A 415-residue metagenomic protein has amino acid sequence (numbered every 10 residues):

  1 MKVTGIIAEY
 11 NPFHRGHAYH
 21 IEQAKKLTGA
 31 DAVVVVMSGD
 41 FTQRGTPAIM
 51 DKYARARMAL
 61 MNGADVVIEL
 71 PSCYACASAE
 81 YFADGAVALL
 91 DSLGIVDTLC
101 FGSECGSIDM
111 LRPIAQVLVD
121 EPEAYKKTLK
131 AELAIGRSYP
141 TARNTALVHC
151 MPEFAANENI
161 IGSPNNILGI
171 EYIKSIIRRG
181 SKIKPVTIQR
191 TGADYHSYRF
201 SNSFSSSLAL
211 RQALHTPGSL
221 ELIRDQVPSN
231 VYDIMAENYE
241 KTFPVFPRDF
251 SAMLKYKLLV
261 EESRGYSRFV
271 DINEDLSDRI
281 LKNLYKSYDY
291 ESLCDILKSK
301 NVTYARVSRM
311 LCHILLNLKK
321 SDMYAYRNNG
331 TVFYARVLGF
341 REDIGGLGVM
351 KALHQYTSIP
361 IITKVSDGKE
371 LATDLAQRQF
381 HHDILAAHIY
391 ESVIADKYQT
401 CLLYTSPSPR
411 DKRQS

Functional and structural regions predicted by a protein language model:
M1-T4: Extreme N-terminal starter segment of soluble prokaryotic enzymes
E9, S38, R190: Cofactor-binding loop segments of dinucleotide-utilizing enzymes, especially the Rossmann-like FAD- and NAD(P)+-binding
P12-Y19, Q23-C150, E158-N159, E171: N-terminal Rossmann-like or analogous alpha/beta NTP/dinucleotide-binding catalytic cores that position adenine
A124-I160, L168-S287: Glycine-rich, Lys/Arg-enriched anion-binding loops that position phosphate/diphosphate groups for phosphoryl
P228-D374: Long, charge-rich C-terminal accessory regions
L375-Y398: Generic C-terminus detector
Y404-D411: Conserved small/polar residues in nucleotide/adenosyl-binding loops
